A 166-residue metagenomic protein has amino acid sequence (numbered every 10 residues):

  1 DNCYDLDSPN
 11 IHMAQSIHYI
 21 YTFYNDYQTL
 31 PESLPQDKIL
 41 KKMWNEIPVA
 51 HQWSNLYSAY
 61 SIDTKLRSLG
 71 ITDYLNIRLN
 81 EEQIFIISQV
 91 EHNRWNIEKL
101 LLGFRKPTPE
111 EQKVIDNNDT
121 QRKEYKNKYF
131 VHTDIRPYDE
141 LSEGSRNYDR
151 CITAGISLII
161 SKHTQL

Functional and structural regions predicted by a protein language model:
D1-L166: Alpha-helical propensity feature that highlights long, continuous alpha-helices across diverse contexts
